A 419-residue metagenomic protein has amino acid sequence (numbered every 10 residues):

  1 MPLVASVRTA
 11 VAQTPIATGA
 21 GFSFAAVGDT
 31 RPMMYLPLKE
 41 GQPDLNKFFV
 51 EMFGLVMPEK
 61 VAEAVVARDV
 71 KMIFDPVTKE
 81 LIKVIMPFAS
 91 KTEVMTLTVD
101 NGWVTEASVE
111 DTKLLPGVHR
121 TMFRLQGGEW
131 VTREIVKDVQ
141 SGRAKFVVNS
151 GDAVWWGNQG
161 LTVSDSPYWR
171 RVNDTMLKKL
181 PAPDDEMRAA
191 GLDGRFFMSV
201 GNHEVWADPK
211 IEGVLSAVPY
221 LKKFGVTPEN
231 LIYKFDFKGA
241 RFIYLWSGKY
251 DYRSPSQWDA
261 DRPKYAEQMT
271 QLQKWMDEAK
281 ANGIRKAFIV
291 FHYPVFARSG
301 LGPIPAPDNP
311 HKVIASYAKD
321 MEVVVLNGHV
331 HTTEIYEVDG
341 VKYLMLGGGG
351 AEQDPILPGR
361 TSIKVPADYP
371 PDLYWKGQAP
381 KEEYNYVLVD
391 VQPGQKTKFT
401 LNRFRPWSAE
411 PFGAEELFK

Functional and structural regions predicted by a protein language model:
M1-V4: Bacterial N-terminal signal peptides
T18, P370-K419: A short C-terminal boundary segment appended to hydrolase-like catalytic domains
F22, R31-L38, W206, D251-S254 (+4 more regions): Short, solvent-exposed loop/turn elements at domain surfaces
D29, G151-D152, G201-N202, H292 (+1 more regions): Active-site glycine-centered loops adjacent to acidic/histidine catalytic or metal-binding residues that shape
Q42-I73, E80-V94, T98-E110, L114-H119 (+3 more regions): Extended active-site neighborhood of metal-dependent phosphoesterases/phosphodiesterases
S150, V154-G157, A279-S299: Short acidic, glycine-rich surface-loop motifs adjacent to enzyme active sites
